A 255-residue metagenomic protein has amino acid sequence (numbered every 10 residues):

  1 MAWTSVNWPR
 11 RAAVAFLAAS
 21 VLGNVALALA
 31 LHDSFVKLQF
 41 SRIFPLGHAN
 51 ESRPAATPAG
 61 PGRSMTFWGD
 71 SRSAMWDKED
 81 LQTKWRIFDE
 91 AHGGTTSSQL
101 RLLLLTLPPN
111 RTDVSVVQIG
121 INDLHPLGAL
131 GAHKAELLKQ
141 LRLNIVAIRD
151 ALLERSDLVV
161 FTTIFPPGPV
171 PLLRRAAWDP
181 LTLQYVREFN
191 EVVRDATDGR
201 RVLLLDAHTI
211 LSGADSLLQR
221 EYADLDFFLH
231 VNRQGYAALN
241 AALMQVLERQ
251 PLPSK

Functional and structural regions predicted by a protein language model:
M1-T66, K78, N110, E248-K255: N-terminal secretory targeting modules
V14-L17, E90-G94, G131-L138, D179-V186 (+2 more regions): Flexible, glycine- and charge-enriched loops at secondary-structure boundaries
L38-A147, A151: Conserved SGNH/GDSL esterase-like catalytic core that processes O-acyl groups on lipids and polysaccharides
R72, G120-N122, F165, H208-L211: Catalytic metal-binding/acid-base residues of hydrolase active sites
R86-F88, L158, R201-L203: Conserved beta-strand segments of alpha/beta enzyme cores
Q118-L124, D150-V186: Active-site segments of SGNH/GDSL-like serine hydrolases that catalyze O-acetyl group transfer/hydrolysis on lipids
L143, A147-D150, E154, E188-D195: Alpha-helical scaffolding segments of alpha/beta enzyme cores, especially the outer helices of TIM-barrel or partial
P166-K255: Catalytic His-Asp segment of secreted/periplasmic serine-dependent ester chemistry enzymes
